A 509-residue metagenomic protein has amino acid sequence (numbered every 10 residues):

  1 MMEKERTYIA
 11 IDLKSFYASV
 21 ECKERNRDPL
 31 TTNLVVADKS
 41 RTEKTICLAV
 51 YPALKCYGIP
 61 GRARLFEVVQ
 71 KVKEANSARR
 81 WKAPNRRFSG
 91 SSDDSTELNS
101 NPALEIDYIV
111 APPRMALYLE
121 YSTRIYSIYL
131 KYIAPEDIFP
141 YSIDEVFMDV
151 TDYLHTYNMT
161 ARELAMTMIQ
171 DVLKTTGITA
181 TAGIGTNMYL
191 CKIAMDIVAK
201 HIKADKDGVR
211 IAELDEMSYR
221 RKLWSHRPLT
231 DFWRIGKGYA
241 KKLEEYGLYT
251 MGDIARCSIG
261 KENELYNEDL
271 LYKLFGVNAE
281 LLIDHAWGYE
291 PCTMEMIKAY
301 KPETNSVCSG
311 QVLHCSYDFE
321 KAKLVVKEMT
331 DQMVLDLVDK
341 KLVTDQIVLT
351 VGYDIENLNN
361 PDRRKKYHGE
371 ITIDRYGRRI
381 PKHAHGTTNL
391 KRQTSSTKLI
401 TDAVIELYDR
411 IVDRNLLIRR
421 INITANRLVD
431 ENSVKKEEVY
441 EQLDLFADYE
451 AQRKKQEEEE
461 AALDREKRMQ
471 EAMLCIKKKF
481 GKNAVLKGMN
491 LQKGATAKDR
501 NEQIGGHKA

Functional and structural regions predicted by a protein language model:
M1-M294, L445, E450-A509: Gly/Gly-Pro- and Ser/Thr-rich, intrinsically disordered tail segments characteristic of DNA damage-repair and tolerance
A10, D231, K237-I418, E438-Y440: DNA-contacting surface of Y-family translesion DNA polymerases
K14-F16, S40-K44, Y353-L358, L428-N432: Short, charged/polar surface micro-motifs in flexible loops or helix N-caps
T32, A180, D345-I347, I421 (+1 more regions): Change "...and in nucleic-acid phosphodiester-cleaving endonucleases..." to "...and in nucleic-acid processing enzymes
F147, N389, N422: Short aromatic/hydrophobic contact patches that present stacked aromatics for nucleic-acid/ligand binding
T186-Y189, D284-A286, V343-I355, L417-D430 (+1 more regions): A glycine-rich phosphate-binding loop feature that marks nucleotide/adenosyl-phosphate handling sites
E406, R410-C475: C-terminal hydrophobic structural anchor segments that stabilize assembly/packing rather than catalytic chemistry
